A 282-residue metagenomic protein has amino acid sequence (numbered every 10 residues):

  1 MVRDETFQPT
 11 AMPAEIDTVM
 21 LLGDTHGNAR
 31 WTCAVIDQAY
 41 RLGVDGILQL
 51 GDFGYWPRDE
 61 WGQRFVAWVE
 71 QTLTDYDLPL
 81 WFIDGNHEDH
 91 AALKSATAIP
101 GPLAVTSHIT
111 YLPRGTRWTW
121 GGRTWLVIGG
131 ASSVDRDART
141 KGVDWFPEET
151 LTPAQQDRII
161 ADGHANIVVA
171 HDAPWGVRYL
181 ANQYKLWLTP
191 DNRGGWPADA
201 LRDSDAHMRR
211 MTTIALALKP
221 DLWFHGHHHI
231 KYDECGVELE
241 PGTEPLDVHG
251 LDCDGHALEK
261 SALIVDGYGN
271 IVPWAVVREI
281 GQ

Functional and structural regions predicted by a protein language model:
M1-M20, A34: Zn-dependent metallo-beta-lactamase
E5-F7, R123-A206: Active-site-proximal loop/helix segment associated with metal-binding centers of metalloenzymes
P13, T119-G121, H229-Q282: Binuclear metal-dependent phosphoesterase catalytic core
D17-V19, D45-G46, R123, N166-I167 (+1 more regions): Structural motif
L22, A29-W120: Core catalytic region of metal-dependent phosphoesterases/phosphodiesterases, especially metallo-beta-lactamase-like
H26-C33, G54-D59, I83-K94, R117-T119 (+6 more regions): Active-site environment of divalent metal-dependent phosphoester hydrolases
Y40-G43, A161, L216: Non-catalytic positions within long, well-ordered alpha-helices that form the structural scaffold/packing of enzyme
Y76-L80, L218-D221, T243-L246: A short helix->loop->beta-strand "cap" motif at the edges of active sites that frequently abuts
